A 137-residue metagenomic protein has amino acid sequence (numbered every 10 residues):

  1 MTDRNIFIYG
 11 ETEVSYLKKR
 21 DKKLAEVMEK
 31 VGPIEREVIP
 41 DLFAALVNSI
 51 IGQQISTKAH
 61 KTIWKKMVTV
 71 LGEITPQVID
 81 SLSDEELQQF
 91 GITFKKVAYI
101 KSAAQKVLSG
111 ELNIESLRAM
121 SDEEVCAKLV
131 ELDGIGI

Functional and structural regions predicted by a protein language model:
M1-L42: Intrinsically disordered, low-complexity, charged terminal extensions of DNA damage-control enzymes
E11, D41-A45, S81, E123-C126: Alpha-helical scaffolds flanking conserved acidic
K23, V27, I55-S56, H60-D133: Alpha-helical ds-nucleic-acid-binding substructure associated with the helix-hairpin-helix region of base-excision DNA
P40-Q54: Alpha-helical scaffold segments that form or flank carboxylate-/histidine-based iron centers
